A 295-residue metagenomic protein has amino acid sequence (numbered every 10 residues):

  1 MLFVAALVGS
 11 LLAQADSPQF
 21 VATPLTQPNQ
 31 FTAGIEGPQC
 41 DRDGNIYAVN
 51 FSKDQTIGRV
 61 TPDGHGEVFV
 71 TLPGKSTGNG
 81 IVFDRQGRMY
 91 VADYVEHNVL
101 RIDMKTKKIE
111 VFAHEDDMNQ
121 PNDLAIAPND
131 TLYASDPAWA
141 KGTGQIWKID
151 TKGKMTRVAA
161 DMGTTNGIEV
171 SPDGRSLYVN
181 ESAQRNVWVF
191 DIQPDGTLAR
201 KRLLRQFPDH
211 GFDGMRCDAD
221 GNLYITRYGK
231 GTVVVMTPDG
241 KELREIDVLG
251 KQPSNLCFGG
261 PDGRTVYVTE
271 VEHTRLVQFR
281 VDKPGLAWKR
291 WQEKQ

Functional and structural regions predicted by a protein language model:
M1-S10: Bacterial N-terminal signal peptides
A15-T32, K201: A short helix->beta-strand "capping" segment at the edge of beta-propeller domains
T23-T26, E67-T71, E110-H114, R157-A160 (+3 more regions): Beta-propeller fold detector
N29-I46, P73-D93, N98, E115-T143 (+6 more regions): Beta-rich, blade/repeat-based domains predominating in secreted/periplasmic proteins but also intracellular
A48-V70: Beta-propeller domains
T56-G58, N98-L100, Q145-W147, N186-W188 (+2 more regions): A short loop-to-beta-strand structural motif that recurs across blades of beta-propeller domains
V60-H65, D103-K107, I149-G153, I192-G196 (+2 more regions): Short loop/turn segments that connect beta-strands within beta-propeller blades
N255-Q295: Blade-level signature of beta-propeller repeat domains, shared across WD40, Kelch, NHL, RCC1 and BNR/Asp-box propellers
